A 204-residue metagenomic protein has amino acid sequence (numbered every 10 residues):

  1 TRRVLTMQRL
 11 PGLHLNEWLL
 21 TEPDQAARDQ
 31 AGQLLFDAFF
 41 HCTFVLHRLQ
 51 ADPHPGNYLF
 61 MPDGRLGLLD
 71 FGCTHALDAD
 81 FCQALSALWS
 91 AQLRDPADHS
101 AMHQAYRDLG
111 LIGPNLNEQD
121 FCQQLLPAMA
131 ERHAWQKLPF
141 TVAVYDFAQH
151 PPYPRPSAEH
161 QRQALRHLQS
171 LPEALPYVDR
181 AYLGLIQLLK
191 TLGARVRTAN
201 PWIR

Functional and structural regions predicted by a protein language model:
T1, L10-L34, M61-R204: Helix-rich C-lobe and terminal helical cap/extension of kinase-like folds
L5-T6: Conserved hydrophobic/aromatic residues on the N-lobe beta-strands of protein kinase domains
Q30-L46: Conserved helicase/translocase P-loop NTPase motor core
H41, Q50, S157-H160: Short amphipathic alpha-helical surface micro-motifs
V45-P55: Catalytic-loop of the protein kinase fold
G56-F60: Hydrophobic residue at the +6 position relative to the catalytic HRD Asp in the kinase catalytic loop
